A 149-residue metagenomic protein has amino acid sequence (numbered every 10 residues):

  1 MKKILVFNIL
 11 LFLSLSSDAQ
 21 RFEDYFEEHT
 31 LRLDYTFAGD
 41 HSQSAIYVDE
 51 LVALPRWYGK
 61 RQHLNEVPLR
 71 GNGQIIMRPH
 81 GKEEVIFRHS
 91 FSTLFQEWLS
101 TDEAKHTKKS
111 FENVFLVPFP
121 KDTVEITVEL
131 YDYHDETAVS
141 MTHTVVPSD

Functional and structural regions predicted by a protein language model:
M1-I4: Positively charged n-region of N-terminal signal peptides that target proteins for export
I9-D18: Hydrophobic h-region of N-terminal signal peptides that target proteins for export in Gram-negative bacteria
A19-F26: Cleaved targeting-peptide boundary
F26, E66-G71, K108-S110, K121: Short, surface-exposed loop/turn motifs at beta-strand boundaries within globular domains
F26-E66: Short amphipathic, basic-aromatic surface patches that mediate peripheral association with negatively charged
V67-T93: Extended low-complexity, serine/threonine- and proline-enriched intrinsically disordered segments
I86-H106, T144-P147: Solvent-exposed serine/threonine-rich low-complexity stretches and specific carbohydrate-binding patches
K105-D149: Extended acidic/polar, glycine-enriched regions that form or flank non-catalytic beta-rich accessory modules
